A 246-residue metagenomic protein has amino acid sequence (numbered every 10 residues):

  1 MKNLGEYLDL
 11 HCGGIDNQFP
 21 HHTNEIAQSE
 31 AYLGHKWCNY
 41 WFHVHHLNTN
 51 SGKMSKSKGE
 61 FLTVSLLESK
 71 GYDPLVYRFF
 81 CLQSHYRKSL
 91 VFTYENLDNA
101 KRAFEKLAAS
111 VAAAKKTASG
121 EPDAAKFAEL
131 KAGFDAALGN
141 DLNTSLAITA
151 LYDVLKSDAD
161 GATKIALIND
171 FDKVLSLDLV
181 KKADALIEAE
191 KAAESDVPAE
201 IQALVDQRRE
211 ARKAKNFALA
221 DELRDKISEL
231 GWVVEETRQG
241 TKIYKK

Functional and structural regions predicted by a protein language model:
M1-K115: Alpha-helical recognition segments enriched in aromatics with Gly/Pro capping that present substrate-recognition
I15-D16, G52-M54, S119-A125, N140-D141 (+1 more regions): A short, ordered amphipathic alpha-helix with a cationic face
E25-Q28, T63, G133, A150 (+2 more regions): Short, hydrophobic/aromatic alpha-helical segments in well-folded domains
V64-E68, D135, Y152-L155, R209: Amphipathic alpha-helical segments within well-ordered protein domains
K70, N140, K213-A214: Charged, alpha-helical scaffolding/interaction elements associated with membrane systems
R87-Y94, E129, A183-A189: Short, charged, low-complexity loops and linkers
L90, N96-G161, D172: Helix-loop elements that line ligand-binding/catalytic pockets
S145-K246: Basic, alpha-helical terminal appendages of large translation-related enzymes
